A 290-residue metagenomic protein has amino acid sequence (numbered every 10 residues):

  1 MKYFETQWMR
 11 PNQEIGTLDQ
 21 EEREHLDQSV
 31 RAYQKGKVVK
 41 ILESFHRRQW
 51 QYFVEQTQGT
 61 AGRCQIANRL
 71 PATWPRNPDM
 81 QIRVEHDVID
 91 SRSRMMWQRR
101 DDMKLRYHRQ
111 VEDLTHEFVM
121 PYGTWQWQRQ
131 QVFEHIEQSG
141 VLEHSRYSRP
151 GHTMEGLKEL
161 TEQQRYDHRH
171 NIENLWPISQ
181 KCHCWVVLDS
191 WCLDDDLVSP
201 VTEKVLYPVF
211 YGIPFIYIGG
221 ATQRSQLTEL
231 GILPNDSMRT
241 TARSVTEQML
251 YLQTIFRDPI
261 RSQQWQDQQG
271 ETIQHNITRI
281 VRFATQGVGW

Functional and structural regions predicted by a protein language model:
M1-V187, L193-W290: Pol beta-like nucleotidyltransferase catalytic core
